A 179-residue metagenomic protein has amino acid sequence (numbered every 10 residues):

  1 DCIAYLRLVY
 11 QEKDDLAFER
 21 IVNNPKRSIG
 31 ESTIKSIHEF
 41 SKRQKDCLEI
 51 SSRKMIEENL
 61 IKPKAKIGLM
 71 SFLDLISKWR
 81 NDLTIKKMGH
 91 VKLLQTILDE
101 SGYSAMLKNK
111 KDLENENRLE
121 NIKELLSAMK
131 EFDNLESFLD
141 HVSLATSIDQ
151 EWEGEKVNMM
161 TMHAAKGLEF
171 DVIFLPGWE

Functional and structural regions predicted by a protein language model:
A4-E179: Conserved helicase C-terminal RecA-like lobe
